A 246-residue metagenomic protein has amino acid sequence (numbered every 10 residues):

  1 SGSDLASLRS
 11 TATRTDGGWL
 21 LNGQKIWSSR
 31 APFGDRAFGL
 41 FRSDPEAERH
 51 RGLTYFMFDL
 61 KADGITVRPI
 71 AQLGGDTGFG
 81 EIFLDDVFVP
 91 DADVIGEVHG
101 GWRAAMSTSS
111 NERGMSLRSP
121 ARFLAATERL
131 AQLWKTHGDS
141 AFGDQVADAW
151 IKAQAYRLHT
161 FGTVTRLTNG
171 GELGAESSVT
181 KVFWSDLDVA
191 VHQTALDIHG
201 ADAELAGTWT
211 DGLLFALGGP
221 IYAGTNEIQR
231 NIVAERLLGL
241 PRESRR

Functional and structural regions predicted by a protein language model:
S1-S3, I26-P32, L73-G74, G218-T225: Glycine-rich phosphate/pyrophosphate-binding beta-alpha loops
D4-L8: Structural signature of FAD isoalloxazine-binding scaffolds in flavoprotein oxidoreductases
S10-T13: A structural signal for short hydrophobic beta-strand segments in well-ordered beta-sheet cores
N22-R68: A short core secondary-structure module
F41, M57-A62, D86-V89, S109 (+1 more regions): Short Ser/Thr-interspersed hydrophobic loop/turn segments at strand-loop and sheet-helix junctions that line or gate
I65-L158, G219: Glycine-rich beta->alpha junctions and the first turn(s) of the following alpha-helix
A104-S107, E112, S116, P120 (+1 more regions): Glycine-rich phosphate/cofactor-binding loops in nucleotide/flavin-utilizing enzymes
S140-G143, Q154-G207: C-terminal helix-coil-helix/basic helical segment that borders enzyme active sites and/or dimer interfaces and provides
